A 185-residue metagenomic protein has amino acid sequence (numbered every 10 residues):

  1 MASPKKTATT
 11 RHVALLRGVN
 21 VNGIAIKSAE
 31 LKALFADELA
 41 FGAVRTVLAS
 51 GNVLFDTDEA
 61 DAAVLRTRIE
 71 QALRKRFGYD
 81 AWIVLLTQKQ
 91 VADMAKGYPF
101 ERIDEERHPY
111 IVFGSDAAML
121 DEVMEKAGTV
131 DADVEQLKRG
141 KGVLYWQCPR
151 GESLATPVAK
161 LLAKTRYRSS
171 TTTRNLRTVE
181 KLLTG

Functional and structural regions predicted by a protein language model:
M1-S3: Eukaryotic N-terminal low-complexity, Ser/Thr- and Lys/Arg-rich leader segments that predominantly function as
K5-S50, L54-G185: Surface-exposed, charge/polar-rich loops and edge strands
